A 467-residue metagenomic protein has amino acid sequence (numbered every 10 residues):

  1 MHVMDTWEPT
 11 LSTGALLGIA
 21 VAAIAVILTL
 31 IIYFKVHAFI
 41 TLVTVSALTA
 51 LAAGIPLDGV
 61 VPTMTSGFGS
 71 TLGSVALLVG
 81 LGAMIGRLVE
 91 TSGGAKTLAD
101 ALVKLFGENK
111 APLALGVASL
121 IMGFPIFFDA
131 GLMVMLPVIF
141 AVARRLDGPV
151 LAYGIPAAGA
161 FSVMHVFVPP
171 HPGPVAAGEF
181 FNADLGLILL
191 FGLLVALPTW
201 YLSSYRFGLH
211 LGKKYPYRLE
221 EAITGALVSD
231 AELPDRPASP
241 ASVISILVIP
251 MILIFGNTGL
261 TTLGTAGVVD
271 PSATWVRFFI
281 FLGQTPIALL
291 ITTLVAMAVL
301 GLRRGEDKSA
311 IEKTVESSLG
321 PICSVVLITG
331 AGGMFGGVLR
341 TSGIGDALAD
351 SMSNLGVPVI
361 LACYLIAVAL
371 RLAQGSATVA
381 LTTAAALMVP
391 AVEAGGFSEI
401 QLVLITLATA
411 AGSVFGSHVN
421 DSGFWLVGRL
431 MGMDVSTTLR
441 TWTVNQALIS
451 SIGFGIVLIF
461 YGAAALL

Functional and structural regions predicted by a protein language model:
H2-G14, L190-K313, A465-L466: Long, contiguous bundles of hydrophobic transmembrane helices that form the permeation core of multi-pass
E8-A20, L72-L78, F127-G131, L194-L197 (+4 more regions): Structural signature of hydrophobic alpha-helical transmembrane segments
L16-L28, K35-I55, A76-L81, S242-F255 (+4 more regions): Hydrophobic mid-bilayer segments of alpha-helices in multi-pass membrane transport proteins, especially secondary
L17-A22, I40-V43, A76, P112-V117 (+9 more regions): Hydrophobic alpha-helical transmembrane segments
L57-R144, G305-E393: Membrane-embedded alpha-helical segments and adjacent helix-loop junctions characteristic of multi-pass solute
E108-G123, D147-V166, D184-L193, L197 (+2 more regions): Alpha-helical transmembrane segments of multi-pass membrane proteins
F140-M251, G423-I456, F460: Membrane-core helix-loop-helix motifs of multi-pass transport proteins
V403, V457-L467: Juxtamembrane boundary at the C-terminal end of a transmembrane helix
